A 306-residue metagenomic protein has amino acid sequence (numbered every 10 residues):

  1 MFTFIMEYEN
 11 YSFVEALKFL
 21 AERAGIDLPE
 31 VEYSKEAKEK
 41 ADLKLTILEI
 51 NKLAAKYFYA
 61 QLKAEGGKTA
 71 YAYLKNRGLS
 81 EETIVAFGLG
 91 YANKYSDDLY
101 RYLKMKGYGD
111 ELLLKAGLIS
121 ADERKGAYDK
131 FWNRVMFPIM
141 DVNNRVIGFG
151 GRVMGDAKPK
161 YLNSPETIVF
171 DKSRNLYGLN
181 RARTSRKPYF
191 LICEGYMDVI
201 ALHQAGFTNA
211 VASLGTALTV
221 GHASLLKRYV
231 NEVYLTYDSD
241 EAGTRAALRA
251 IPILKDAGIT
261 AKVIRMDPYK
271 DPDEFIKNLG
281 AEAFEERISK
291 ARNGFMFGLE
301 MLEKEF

Functional and structural regions predicted by a protein language model:
M1-K115, S120, R134: Non-catalytic accessory segments of DNA primases and related replication-initiation nucleases
F2, F190-I192, N231-A242, I264-R265: Acidic beta-strand-to-loop metal/phosphate-binding motif
F4, A16-F19, Y102, A201 (+5 more regions): Alpha-helical scaffold elements adjacent to nucleotide-binding pockets in ATP/GTP-utilizing enzyme cores
E7-G25, N133-R152, D273-I276, E286: Structured, non-catalytic alpha/beta "coupling" segments that mediate domain-domain communication and provide generic
E39-A54, Y95-V233, A246-A247: Phosphate-handling DNA/RNA-contact segment within nucleic-acid enzymes
G206-A210, A250-I253, N278-A281: Short secondary-structure boundary/capping segments
E241-K255, A261, R265: Phosphate/diphosphate-binding loops
T260-F306: C-terminal or mid-to-C-terminal helical accessory/interaction module adjacent to the motor/catalytic core
